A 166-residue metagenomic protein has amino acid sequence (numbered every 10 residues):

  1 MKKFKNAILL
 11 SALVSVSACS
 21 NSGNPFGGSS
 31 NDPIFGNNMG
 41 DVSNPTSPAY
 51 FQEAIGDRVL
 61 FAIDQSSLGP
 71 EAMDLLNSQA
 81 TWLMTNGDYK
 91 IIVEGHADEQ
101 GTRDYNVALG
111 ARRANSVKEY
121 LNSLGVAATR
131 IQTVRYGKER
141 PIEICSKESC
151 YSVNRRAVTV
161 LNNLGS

Functional and structural regions predicted by a protein language model:
M1-I8: Bacterial N-terminal signal peptides that target proteins for export
K3, S66-S67, D104-Y105: Short, contiguous strand/loop micro-motifs
K3, T81-T85, S123, A127: Conserved amphipathic alpha-helical interaction elements at protein-protein interfaces in regulatory, energy-coupling
S15-A18: C-terminal motif of bacterial Sec signal peptides marking the signal peptidase cleavage site
S20-K90, L164-S166: Periplasmic peptidoglycan-binding/tethering modules of Gram-negative envelope proteins
H96-N163: Periplasmic OmpA-like peptidoglycan-binding domain that tethers envelope proteins to the cell wall
